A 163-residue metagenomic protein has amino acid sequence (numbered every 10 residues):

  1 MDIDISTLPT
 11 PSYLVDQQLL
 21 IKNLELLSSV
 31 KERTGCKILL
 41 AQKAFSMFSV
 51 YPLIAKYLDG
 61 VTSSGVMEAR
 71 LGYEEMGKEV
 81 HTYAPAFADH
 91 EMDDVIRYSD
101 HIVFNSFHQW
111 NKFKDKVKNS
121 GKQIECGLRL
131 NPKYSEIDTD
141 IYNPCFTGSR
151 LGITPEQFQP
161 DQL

Functional and structural regions predicted by a protein language model:
M1-L14: Generic N-terminal amphipathic, Lys/Arg-enriched alpha-helix
P9, T34-G35: Eukaryotic alpha-helical scaffold "rod" segments
L19: Active-site anion-handling motifs in enzyme catalytic cores
N23-R33, L71: A short, N-terminal amphipathic alpha-helix
K37-L163: Active-site-proximal beta-alpha core segment in soluble small-molecule metabolic enzymes
